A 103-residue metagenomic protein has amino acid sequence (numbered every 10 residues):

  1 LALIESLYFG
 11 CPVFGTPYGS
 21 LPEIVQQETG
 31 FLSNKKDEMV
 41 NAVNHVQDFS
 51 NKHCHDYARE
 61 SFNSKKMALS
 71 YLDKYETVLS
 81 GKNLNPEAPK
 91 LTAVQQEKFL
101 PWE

Functional and structural regions predicted by a protein language model:
L1-Y8, P22-E23: Short alpha-helical segment that forms part of, or immediately flanks, the ligand-binding pocket in carbohydrate-active
P12-G15: Short hydrophobic beta-strand element within catalytic cores of glycosyltransferases and related nucleotide-activated
P17-S20: Short, polar loop motifs at secondary-structure junctions
Q26-D37, N44-D48: Conserved acidic donor-binding segment of nucleotide-sugar-dependent glycosyltransferases
Q47-P101: A charged, aromatic-enriched C-terminal amphipathic alpha-helix characteristic of glycosyltransferases across folds
